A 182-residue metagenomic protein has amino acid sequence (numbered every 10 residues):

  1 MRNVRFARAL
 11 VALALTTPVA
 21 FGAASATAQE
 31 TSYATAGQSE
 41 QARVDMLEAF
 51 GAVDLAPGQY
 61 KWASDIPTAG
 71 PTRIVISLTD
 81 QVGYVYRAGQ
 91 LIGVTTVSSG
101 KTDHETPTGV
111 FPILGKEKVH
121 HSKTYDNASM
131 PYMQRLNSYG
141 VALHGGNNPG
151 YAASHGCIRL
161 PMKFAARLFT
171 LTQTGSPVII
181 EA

Functional and structural regions predicted by a protein language model:
R2-Y132, Y139-A182: N-terminal pre-domains immediately preceding structured catalytic cores
